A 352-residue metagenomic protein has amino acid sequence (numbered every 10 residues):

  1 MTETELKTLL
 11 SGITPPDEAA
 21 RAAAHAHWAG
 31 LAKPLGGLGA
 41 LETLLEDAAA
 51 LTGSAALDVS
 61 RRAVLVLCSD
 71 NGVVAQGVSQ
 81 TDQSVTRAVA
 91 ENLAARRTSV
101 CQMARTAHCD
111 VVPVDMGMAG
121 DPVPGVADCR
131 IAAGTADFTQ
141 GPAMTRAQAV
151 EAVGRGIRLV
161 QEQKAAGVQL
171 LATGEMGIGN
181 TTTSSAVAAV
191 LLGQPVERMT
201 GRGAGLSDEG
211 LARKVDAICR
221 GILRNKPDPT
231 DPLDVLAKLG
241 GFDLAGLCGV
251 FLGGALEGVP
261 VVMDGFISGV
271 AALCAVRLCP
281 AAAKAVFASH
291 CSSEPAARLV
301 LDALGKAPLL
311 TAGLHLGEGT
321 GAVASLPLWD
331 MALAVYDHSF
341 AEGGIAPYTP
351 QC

Functional and structural regions predicted by a protein language model:
M1-C352: N-terminal loops that bind phosphate or other acidic moieties and the adjacent beta-alpha structural core
